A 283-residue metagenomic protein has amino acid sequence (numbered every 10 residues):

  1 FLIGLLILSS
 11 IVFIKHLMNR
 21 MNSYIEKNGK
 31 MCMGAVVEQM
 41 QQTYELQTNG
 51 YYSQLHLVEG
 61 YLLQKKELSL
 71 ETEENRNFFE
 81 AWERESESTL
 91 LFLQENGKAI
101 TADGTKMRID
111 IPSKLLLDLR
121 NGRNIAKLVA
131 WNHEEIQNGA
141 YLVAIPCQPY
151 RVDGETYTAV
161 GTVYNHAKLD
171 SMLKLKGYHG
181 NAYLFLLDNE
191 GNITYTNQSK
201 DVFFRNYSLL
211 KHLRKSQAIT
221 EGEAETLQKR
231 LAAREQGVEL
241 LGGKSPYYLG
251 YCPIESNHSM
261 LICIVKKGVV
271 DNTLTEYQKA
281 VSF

Functional and structural regions predicted by a protein language model:
F1-G4, Q278-S282: Alpha-helical transmembrane segments and their helix-membrane boundary motifs
L2-S69: Juxtamembrane extracytoplasmic/periplasmic/luminal helical "stalk" adjacent to the first N-terminal
Y61, I100-K176: Extracytoplasmic/periplasmic ligand-binding sensor regions of membrane-associated signaling proteins
T72-S86, A159-K211: Solvent-exposed, extracytoplasmic
R76, D103-E134, K200-E239: Extracytoplasmic/periplasmic sensor domains and loops in membrane signaling proteins
L93-T105, Y141-A144, G191-Q198, G250-Y251: Amphipathic coiled-coil signal-relay and dimerization helices
R151, K211-A280: Extracellular/periplasmic juxtamembrane segments that couple receptor/chemosensory ectodomains to their
